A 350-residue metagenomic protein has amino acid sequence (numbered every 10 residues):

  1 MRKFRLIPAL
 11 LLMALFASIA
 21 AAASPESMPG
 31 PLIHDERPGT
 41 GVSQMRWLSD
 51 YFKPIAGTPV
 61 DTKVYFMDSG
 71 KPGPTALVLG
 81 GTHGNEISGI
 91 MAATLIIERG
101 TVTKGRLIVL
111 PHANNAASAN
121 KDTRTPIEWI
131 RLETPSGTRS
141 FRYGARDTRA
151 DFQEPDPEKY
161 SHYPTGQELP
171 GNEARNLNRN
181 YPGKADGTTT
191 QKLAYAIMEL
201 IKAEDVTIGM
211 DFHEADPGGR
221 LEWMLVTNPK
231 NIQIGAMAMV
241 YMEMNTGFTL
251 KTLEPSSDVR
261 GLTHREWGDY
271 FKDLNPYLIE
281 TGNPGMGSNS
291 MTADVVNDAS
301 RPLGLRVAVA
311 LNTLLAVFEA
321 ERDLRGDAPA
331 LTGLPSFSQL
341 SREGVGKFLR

Functional and structural regions predicted by a protein language model:
M1-P8, A14, I19-F66, L77 (+4 more regions): C-terminal accessory segments enriched in acidic
S69-T75: Proline/glycine-enriched tight loop/beta-turn segments at coil->beta junctions that connect or precede beta-strands
T75-G81, L110, N180: Short glycine-rich or small-residue beta-strand-to-loop segments that form or flank ligand, phosphate, metal/Fe-S
G84: Short active-site segment of divalent metal-dependent hydrolases/proteases that encodes the spacing between
I87-S88, A92, T103-A236: Active-site/substrate-binding loop(s) of hydrolase catalytic cores
A93-E98: Histidine-anchored nucleotide/phosphate-binding helix
